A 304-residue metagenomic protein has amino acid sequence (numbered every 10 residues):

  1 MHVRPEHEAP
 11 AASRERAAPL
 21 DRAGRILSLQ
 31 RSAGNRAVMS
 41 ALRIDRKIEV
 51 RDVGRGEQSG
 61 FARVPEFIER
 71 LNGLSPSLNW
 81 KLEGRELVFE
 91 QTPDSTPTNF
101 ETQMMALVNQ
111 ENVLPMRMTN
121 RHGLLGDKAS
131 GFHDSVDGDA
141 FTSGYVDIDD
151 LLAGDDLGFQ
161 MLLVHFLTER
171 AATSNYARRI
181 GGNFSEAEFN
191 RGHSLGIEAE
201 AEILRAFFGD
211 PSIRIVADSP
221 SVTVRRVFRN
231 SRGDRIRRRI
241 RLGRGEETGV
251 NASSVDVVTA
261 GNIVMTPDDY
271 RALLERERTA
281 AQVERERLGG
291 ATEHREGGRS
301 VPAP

Functional and structural regions predicted by a protein language model:
M1-S95, R191-E202, S254-P304: Juxtamembrane/interface and other helix-to-disorder boundary residues and their adjoining low-complexity tails
S32, G154-G158, N190: Soluble non-cytosolic domains of exported or imported proteins
G34, G158-S174: Active-site recognition of the HExxH zinc-binding catalytic motif
D52-G144: Auxiliary, metal-adjacent structural segments of Zn-dependent hydrolase domains
N72-P76, T168-Y176, A201, R205: Sec-exported extracytoplasmic/periplasmic mature domains
V146-L162: Short pre-active-site segment immediately N-terminal to the catalytic Zn-binding motif
G154-D156, A171-N183: Short, solvent-exposed secondary-structure capping/transition elements
N175, G182-E284, G289, E293: Post-HExxH zinc-binding segment in Zn-dependent metallohydrolases
